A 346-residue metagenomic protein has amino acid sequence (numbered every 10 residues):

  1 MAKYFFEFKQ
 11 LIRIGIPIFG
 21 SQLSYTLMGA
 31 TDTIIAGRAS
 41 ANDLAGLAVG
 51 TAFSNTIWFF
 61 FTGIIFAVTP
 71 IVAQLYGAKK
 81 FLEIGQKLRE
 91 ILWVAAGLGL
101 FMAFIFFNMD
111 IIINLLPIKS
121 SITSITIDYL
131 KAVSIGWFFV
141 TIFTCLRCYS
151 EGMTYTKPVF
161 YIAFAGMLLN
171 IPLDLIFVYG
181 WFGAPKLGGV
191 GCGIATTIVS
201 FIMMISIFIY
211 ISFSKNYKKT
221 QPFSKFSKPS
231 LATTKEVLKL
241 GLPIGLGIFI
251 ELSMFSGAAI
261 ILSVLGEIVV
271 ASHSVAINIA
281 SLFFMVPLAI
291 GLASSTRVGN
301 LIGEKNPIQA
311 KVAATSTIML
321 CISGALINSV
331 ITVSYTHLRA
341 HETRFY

Functional and structural regions predicted by a protein language model:
M1-R13, G189, G193-T196, F208-E251: Interhelical loop/hinge segments that connect adjacent transmembrane helices in multipass membrane
K9-T69, A73, L242-V264: Signature of the first transmembrane helix
I14, I18, N55, A95 (+6 more regions): Residue-level signature of transmembrane alpha-helical cores of multipass secondary-active transporters and flippases
L27-A45, I113-S120, I176-L187, F249-A276 (+2 more regions): Helix-terminus/linker motif at the lipid-water interface of multi-pass membrane proteins
L44-A103, F107, V140-T154, P158-V159 (+2 more regions): Small-residue-rich hydrophobic transmembrane alpha-helices
K80-L88, I111-A132, R339: Membrane-interface helix-capping segments at transmembrane helix termini in multi-pass transporters
Y129, I162-I176, A184-Y217: Hydrophobic alpha-helical transmembrane segments
T336-F345: Conserved small/polar residues in nucleotide/adenosyl-binding loops
